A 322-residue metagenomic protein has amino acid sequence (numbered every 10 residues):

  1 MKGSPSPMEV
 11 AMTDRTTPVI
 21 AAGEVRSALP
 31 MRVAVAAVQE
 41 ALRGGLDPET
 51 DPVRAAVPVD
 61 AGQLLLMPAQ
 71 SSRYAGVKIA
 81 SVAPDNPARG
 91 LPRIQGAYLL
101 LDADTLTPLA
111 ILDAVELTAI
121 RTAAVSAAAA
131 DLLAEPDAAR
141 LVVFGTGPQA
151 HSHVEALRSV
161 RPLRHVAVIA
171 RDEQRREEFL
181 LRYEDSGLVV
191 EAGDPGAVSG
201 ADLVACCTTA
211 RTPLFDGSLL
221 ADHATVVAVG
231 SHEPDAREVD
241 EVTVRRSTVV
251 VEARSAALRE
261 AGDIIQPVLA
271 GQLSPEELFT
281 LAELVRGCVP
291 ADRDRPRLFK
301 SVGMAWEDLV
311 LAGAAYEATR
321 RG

Functional and structural regions predicted by a protein language model:
K2-A119, A127, D137, L309 (+1 more regions): N-terminal ligand-binding/catalytic initiation module
L133-R140, A221-D222: Short helix-loop-beta connector
R140-V142, R297: Conserved beta-strand elements of the Class I
T146-G147: Glycine-rich Rossmann-fold phosphate-binding loop(s) that bind the pyrophosphate of adenine dinucleotide cofactors
A150-H151: N-terminal Rossmann-fold NAD(P) dinucleotide-binding loop
V160-Y183: NAD(P)-binding Rossmann-fold cofactor-contacting core
S186-L269: Rossmann-like adenosine-cofactor binding region
H232-G322: Adenosine-phosphate binding glycine-rich loop
